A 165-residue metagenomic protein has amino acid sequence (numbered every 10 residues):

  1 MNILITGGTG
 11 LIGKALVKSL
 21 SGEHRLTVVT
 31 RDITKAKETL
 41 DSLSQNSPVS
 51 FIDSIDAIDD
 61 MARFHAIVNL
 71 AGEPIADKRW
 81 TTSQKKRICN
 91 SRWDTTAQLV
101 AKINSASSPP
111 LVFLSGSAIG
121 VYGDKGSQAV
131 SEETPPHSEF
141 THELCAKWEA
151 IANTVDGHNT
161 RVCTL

Functional and structural regions predicted by a protein language model:
I3-E23: N-terminal Rossmann NAD(P)H-binding glycine-rich loop of SDR-like oxidoreductase domains
G10, G72-E73, I119: Flexible cofactor-recognition loop at the NAD(P)H-binding site of Rossmann-like short-chain dehydrogenase/reductase
V29-T34: N-terminal Rossmann-fold cofactor-binding loop
S44-Q98: NAD(P)H-binding glycine-rich loop region in Rossmannoid oxidoreductase-like domains and their noncatalytic homologs
K86-W93, V130, T134-E149: Short-chain dehydrogenase/reductase
T96-E139: Conserved Rossmann-fold NAD(P)-dependent oxidoreductase catalytic core, especially the SDR/UDP-sugar
S117, A150-L165: Conserved beta-loop-beta element that borders a ligand/cofactor-binding pocket
